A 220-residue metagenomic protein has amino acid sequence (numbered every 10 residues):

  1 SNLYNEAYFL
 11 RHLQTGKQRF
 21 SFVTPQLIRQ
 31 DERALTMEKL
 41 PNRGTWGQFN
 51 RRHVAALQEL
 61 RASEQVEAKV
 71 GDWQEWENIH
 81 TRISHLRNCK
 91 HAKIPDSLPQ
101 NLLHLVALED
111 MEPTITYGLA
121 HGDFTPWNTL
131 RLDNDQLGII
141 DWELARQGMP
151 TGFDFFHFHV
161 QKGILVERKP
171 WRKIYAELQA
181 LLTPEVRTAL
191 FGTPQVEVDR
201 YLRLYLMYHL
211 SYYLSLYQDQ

Functional and structural regions predicted by a protein language model:
S1-Q30, G44-S63, F153: A conserved alpha-helical element in kinase catalytic cores
T24-Q58, A68-H91: Conserved structural core of kinase catalytic domains
L27-I28, R33, D96-L108, T129-R131 (+2 more regions): Hydrophobic transmembrane helix bundles of membrane-integrated enzymes that assemble and modify cell-envelope
I28-L35, L40-R43, T125-W127, L144-A145 (+2 more regions): Short, solvent-exposed loop/turn segments at secondary-structure junctions
V66-H121: An alpha-helical support segment within catalytic cores of ATP-dependent transferases
L108-F153: Active-site acidic catalytic loop and adjacent metal/ATP-binding pocket of ATP-dependent phosphoryl transfer enzymes
D135-A180: Active-site Asp-x-Gly
H157-V160, K173-Q220: Helix-rich C-terminal or lid/interface subdomains of diverse kinases
